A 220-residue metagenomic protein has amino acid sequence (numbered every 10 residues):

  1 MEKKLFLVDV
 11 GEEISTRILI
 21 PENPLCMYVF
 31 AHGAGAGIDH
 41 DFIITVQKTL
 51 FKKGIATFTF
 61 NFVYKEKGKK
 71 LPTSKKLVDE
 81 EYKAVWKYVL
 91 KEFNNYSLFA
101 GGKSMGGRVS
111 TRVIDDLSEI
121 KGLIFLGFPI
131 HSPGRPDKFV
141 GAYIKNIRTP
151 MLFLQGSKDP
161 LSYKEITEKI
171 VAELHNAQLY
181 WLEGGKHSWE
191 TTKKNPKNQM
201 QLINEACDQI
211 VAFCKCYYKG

Functional and structural regions predicted by a protein language model:
L5-S97, W189-P196: Serine-hydrolase catalytic machinery in alpha/beta-hydrolase-like enzymes
V29-G33, G127, Q155: The conserved beta1-alpha1 loop
A34, S157-D159, G184-K186: Acidic beta-to-alpha connecting loop that harbors the catalytic carboxylate
Y82-N146: Primarily recognizes the serine-hydrolase "nucleophile elbow" in alpha/beta-hydrolase and SGNH/GDSL folds
I147-R148, F153-Q155, D159: Short beta-strand/loop motif that positions the catalytic acidic residue of the alpha/beta-hydrolase fold
P160-I166: Conserved alpha/beta-hydrolase "acid-adjacent" motif
E173-T191: Catalytic histidine neighborhood in serine/cysteine hydrolases with alpha/beta-hydrolase-type architecture
G185, K193-G220: Catalytic active-site module of serine/aspartate enzymes centered on a nucleophile-bearing elbow/loop
